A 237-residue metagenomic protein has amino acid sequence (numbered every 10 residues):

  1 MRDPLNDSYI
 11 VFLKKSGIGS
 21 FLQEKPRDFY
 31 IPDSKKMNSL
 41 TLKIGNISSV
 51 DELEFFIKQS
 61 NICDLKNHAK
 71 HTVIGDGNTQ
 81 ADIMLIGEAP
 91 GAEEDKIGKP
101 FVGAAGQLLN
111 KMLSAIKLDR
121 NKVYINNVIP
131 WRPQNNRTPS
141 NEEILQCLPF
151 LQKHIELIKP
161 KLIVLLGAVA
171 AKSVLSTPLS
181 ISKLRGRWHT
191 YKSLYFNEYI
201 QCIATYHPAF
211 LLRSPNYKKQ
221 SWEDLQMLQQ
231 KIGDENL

Functional and structural regions predicted by a protein language model:
D3-L237: A polyanion-binding, active-site-adjacent surface
